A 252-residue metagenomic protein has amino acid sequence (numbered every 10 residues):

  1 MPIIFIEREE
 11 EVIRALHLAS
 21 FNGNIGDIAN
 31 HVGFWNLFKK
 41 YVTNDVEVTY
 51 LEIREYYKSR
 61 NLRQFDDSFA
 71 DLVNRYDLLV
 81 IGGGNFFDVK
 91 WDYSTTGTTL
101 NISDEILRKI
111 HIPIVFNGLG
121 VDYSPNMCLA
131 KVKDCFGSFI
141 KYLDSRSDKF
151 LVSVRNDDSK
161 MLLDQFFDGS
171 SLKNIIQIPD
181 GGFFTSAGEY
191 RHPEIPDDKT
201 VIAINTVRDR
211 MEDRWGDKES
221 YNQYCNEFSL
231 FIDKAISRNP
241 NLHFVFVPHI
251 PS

Functional and structural regions predicted by a protein language model:
M1-S252: Active-site anion-handling motifs in enzyme catalytic cores
